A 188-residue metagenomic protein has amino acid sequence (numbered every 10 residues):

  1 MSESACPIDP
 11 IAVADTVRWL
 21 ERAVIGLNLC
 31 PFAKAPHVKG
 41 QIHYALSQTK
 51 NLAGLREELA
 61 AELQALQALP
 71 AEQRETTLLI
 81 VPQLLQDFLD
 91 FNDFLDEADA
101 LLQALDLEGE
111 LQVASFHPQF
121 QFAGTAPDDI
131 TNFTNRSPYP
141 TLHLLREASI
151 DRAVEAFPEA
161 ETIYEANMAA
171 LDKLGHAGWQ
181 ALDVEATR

Functional and structural regions predicted by a protein language model:
S2-R188: Expand to "…catalyze enediolate/carbanion chemistry for C-C bond making/breaking, isomerization, decarboxylation
